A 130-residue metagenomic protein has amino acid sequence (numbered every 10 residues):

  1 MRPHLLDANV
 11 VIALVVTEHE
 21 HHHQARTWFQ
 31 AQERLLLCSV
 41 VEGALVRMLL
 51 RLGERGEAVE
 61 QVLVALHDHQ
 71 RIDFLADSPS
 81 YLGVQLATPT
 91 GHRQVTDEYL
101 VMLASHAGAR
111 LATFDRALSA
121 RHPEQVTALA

Functional and structural regions predicted by a protein language model:
M1-L37, R51-Q61: Short, well-structured N-terminal submotif of metal-dependent ribonuclease cores
D7-A8, V41, F114: A secondary-structure boundary/capping signal
V11, E42, L118-S119: A generic structural signal for short hydrophobic patches within well-formed alpha-helices
A31-Q32, D68-Q70, H106-A107, R121: Structured helix-beta-strand junction loops
R71-R116: Active-site neighborhoods of divalent-metal-dependent phosphate/nucleic-acid chemistry enzymes
P123-A130: Active-site regions of enzymes building and remodeling cell-envelope glycoconjugates
